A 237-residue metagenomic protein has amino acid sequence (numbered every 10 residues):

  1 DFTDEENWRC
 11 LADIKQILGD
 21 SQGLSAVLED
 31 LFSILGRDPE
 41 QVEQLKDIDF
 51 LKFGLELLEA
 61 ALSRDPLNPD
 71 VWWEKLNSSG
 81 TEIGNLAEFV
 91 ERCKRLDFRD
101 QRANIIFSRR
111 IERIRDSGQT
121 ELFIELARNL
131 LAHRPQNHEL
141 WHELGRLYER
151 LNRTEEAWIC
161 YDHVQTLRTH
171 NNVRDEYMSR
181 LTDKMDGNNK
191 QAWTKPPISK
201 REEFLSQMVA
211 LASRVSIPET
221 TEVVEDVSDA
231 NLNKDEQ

Functional and structural regions predicted by a protein language model:
D1-F2, L35, R134, L151 (+1 more regions): A structural motif in tetratricopeptide-repeat
A26-L122, W158, H163-Q237: Intrinsically disordered, low-complexity, charge-biased linker/tail regions
D30, L126-N129, R150, H163: The canonical alpha-helical register within tetratricopeptide repeats
